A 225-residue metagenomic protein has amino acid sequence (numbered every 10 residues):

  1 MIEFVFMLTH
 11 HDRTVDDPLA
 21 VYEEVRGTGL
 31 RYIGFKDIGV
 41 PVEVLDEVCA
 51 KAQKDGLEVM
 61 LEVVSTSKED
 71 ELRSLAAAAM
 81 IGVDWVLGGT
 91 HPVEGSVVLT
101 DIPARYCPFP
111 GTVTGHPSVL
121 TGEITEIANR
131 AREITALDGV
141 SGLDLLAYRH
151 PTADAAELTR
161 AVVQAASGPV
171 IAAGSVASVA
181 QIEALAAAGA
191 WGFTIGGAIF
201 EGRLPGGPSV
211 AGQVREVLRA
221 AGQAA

Functional and structural regions predicted by a protein language model:
M1-H10, C49-L57, L99-L120, A155-A165: N-terminal small/glycine-rich loop or linker at the start of catalytic domains across soluble metabolic enzymes
M1-V59, T66-E69, L75-G82, A131-G139 (+2 more regions): Conserved N-terminal beta1-alpha1 strand-loop-helix module at the mouth
I2-T9, I33-F35, V59-V63, W85-G88 (+4 more regions): Hydrophobic faces of well-ordered beta-strands that scaffold small-molecule active sites in alpha/beta enzyme cores
D46, T121-N129, A153-R160, G207-V214: Charged helix-capping and loop-helix junction motifs
A52, S96-L99, P103-P108, A186-A190 (+1 more regions): C-terminal helical cap(s) of enzyme catalytic domains, especially alpha/beta-barrels
G56, V64, K68-P151: Conserved anion-binding
K68-M80, G122-N129, A161-I195: Catalytic cores of alpha/beta
I81-E94, G139-H150, S175-V176, Q181 (+1 more regions): Glycine-rich phosphate-binding active-site loops on the catalytic face of alpha/beta enzymes
